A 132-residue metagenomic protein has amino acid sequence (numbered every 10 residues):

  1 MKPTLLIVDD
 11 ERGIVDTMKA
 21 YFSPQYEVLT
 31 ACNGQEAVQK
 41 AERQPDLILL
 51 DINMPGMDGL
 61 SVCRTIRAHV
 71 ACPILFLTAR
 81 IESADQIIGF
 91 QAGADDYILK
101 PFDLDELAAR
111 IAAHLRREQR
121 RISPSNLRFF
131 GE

Functional and structural regions predicted by a protein language model:
R12-L29: Two-component/phosphorelay signaling modules centered on CheY-like receiver
T30, G56-M57, S83, Q91: Residue-level signal for the "D+5" position in two-component response regulator receiver
T30-L47: Acidic, metal-coordinating helix/loop segments flanking the phosphotransfer/catalytic sites of two-component signaling
N33-E36, D58-S61, D85: Acidic catalytic/metal-coordinating carboxylates
Q39, L60-V70: Short amphipathic alpha-helix used as the core "switch/output" element in two-component signaling
I52-M54: Receiver (REC) domain active-site loop signature in two-component systems and cognate sites in sensor histidine kinases
A113-E132: Short, Lys/Arg-enriched segments at the junction into DNA-binding effector domains of transcriptional regulators
